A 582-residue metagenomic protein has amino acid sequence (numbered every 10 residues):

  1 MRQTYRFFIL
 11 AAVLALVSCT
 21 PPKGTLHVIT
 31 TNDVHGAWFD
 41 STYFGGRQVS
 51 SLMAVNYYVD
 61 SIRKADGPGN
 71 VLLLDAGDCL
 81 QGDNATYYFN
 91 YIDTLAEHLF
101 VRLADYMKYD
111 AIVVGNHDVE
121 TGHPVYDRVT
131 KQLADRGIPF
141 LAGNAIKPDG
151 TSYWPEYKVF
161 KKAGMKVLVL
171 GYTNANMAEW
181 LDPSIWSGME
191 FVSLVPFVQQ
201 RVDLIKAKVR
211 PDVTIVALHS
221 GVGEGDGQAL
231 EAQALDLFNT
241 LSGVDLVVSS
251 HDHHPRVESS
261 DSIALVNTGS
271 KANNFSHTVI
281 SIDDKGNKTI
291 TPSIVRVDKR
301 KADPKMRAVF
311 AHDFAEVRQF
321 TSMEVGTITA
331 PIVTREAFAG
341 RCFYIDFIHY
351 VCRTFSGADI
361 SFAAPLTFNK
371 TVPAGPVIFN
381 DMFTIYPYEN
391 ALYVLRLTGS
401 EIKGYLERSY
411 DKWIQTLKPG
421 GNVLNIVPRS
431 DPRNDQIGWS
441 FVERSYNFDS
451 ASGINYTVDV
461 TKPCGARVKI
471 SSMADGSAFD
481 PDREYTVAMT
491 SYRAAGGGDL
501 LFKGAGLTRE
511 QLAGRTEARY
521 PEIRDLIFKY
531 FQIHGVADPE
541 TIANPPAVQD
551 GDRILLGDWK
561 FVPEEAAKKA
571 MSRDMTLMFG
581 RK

Functional and structural regions predicted by a protein language model:
M1, F8-A12, K161, A311 (+2 more regions): Compositionally biased, low-structure terminal segments
M1-T25: Bacterial Sec-dependent N-terminal signal peptides
Q3-F7, S18, L73, G243 (+3 more regions): Intrinsically disordered, low-complexity peptide-like regions
T4-R6, Y91-V101, K147, Y157 (+9 more regions): Short, well-ordered helical secondary-structure segments
L10-V13, V17, V55, T240 (+1 more regions): Low-complexity, intrinsically disordered/propeptide-like segments
T20-K305, A339-V351, S361: Acidic, metal/ion-coordinating pockets
P21-H27, G36-G45, V49, M53-K64 (+5 more regions): Catalytic centers of hydrolytic enzymes
